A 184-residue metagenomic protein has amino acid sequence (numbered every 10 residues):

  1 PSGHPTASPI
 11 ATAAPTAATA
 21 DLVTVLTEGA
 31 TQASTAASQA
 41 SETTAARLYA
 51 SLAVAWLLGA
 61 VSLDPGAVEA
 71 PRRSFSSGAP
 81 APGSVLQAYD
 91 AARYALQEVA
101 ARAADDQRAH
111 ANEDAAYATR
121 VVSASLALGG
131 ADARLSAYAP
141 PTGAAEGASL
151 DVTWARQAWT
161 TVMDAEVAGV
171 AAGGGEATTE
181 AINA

Functional and structural regions predicted by a protein language model:
P1-A184: All-alpha RGS (Regulator of G-protein Signaling) helical domain and cognate RGS-like helical scaffolds
